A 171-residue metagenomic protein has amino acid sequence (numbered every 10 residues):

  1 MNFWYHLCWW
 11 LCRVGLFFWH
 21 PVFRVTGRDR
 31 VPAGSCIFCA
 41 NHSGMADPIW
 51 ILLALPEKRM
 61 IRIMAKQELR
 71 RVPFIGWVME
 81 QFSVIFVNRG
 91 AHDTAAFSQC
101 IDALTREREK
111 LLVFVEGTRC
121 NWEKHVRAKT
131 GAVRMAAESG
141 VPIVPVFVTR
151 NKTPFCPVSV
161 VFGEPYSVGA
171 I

Functional and structural regions predicted by a protein language model:
M1-R24: N-terminal membrane-anchoring alpha-helices
V22-I171: Soluble catalytic domains of membrane acyltransferases
